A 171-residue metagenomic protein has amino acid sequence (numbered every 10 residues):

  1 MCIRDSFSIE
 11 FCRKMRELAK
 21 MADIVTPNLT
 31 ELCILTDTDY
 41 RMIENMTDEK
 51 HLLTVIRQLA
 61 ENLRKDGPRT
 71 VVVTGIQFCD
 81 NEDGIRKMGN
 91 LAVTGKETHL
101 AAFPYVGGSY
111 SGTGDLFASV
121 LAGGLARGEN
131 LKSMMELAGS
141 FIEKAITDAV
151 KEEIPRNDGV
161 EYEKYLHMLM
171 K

Functional and structural regions predicted by a protein language model:
M1-I3: Short, small-residue-biased leader/transition segments that mark boundaries at the very start of proteins
F7-T98: Conserved phosphate/ATP/ADP-binding segment of small-molecule kinases
E31, G75-C79, P104-G107, G139-I142: Glycine-rich beta-alpha junction loops
T98-H99, G124-A138: Phosphate-handling active-site elements
T98-S111: Short pre-catalytic strand/loop immediately N-terminal to key active-site residues, enriched for Gly-Thr
G108-L131: Short, small-residue alpha-helix embedded
K132-K171: Charged C-terminal helix
